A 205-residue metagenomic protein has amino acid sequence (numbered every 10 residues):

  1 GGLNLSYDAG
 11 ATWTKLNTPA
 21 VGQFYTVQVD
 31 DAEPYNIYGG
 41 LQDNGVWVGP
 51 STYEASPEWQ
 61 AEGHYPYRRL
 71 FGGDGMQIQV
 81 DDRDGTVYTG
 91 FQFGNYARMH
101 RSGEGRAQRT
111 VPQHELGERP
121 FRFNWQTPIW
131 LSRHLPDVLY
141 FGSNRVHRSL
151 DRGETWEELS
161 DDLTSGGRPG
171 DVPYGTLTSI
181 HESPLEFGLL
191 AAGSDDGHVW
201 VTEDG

Functional and structural regions predicted by a protein language model:
G1-G205: Beta-propeller blade termini and top-face loops
